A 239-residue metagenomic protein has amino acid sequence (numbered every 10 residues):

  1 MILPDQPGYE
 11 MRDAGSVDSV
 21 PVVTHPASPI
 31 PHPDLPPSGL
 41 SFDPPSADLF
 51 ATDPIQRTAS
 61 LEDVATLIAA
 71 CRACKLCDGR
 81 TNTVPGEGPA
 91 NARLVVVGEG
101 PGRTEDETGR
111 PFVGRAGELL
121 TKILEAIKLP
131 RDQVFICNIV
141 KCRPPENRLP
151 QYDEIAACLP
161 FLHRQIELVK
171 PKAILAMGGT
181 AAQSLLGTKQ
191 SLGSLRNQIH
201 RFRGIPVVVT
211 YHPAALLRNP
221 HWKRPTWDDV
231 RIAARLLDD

Functional and structural regions predicted by a protein language model:
I2-D239: A polyanion-binding, active-site-adjacent surface
